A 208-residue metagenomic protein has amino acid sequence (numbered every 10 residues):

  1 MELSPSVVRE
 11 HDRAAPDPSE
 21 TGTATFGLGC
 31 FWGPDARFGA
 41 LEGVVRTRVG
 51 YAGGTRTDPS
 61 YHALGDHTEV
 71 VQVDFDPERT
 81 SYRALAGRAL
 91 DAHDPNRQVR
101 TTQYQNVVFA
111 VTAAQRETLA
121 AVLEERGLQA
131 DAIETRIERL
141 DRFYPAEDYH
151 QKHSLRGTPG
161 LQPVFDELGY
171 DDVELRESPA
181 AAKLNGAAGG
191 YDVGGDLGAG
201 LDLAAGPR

Functional and structural regions predicted by a protein language model:
M1-R208: Flexible coil/turn and secondary-structure edge motifs
